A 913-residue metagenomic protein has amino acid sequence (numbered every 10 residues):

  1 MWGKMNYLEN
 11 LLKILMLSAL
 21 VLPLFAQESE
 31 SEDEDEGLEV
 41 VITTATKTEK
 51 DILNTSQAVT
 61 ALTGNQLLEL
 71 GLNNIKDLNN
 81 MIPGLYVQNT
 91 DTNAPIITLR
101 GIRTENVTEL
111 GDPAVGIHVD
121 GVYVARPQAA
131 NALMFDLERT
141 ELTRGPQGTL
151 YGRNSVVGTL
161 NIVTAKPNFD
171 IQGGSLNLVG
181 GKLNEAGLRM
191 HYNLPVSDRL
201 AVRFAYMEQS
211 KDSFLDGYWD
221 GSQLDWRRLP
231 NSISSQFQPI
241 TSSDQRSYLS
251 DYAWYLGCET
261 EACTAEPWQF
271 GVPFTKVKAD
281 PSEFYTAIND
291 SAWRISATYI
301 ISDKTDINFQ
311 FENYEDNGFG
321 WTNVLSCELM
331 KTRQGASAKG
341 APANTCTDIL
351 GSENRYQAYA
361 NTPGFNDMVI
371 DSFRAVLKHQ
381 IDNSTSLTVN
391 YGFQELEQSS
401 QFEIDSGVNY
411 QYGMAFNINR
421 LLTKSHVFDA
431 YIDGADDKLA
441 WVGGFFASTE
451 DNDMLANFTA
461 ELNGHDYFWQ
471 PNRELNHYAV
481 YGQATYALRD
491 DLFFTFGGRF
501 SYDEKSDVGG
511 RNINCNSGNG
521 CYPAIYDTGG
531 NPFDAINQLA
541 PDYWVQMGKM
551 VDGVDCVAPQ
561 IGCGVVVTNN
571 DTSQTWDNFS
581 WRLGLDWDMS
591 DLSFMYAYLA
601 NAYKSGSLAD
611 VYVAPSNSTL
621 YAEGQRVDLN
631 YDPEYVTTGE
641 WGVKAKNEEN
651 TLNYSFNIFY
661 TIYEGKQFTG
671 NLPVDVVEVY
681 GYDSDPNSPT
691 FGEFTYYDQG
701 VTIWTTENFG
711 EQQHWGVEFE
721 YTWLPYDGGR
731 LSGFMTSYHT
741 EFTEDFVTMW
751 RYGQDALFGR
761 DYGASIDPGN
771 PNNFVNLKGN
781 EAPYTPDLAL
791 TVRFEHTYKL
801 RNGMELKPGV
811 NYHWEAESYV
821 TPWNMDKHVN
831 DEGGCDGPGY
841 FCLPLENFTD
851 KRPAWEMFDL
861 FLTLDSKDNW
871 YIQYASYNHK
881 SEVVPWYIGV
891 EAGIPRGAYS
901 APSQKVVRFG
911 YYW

Functional and structural regions predicted by a protein language model:
W2, N6-N10, I14-L70, D77-N80 (+4 more regions): N-terminal Sec signal peptide and the immediately downstream disordered periplasmic leader that contains the TonB box
D35-D170, W641: Acidic, small-polar-rich N-terminal luminal/periplasmic segments of exported/outer-membrane proteins
E36, H813-C835, T863-W913: C-terminal beta-signal and adjacent terminal beta-strands/loops of Gram-negative outer-membrane beta-barrel proteins
D112-A114, R126, F135-E138, R144 (+8 more regions): Outer-membrane beta-barrel translocator/receptor signature
I233-S235, P239, S243-W441, F445 (+2 more regions): Outer-membrane beta-barrel domain signature, strongest for Gram-negative TonB-dependent receptors and also present
T298-D303, Y431-D433, K438-S448, R473-T661: Structural signature of Gram-negative outer-membrane beta-barrels, strongest in the C-terminal barrel of TonB-dependent
V376-D382, S386-F402, D588-K604, D610-Y612 (+4 more regions): Membrane-embedded beta-barrel scaffold of Gram-negative outer-membrane proteins
A487-D490, F494, Y660-I662, Y680-P822: Gram-negative outer-membrane beta-barrel transporters
